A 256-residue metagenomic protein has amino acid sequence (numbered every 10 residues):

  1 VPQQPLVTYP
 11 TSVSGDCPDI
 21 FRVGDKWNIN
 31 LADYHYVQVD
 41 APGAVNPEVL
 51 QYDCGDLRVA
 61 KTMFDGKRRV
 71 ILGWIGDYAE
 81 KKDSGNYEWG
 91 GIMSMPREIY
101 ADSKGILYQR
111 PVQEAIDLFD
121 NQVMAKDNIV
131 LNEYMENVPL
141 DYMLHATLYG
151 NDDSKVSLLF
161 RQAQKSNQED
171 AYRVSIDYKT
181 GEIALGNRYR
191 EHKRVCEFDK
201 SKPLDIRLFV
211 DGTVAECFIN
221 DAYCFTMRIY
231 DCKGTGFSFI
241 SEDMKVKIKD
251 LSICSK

Functional and structural regions predicted by a protein language model:
V1, R22, Q38-D40: Short beta-strand segments and strand-loop junctions that repeat across beta-rich extracellular domains
V1-D19, A44-A60, I116-L118, K126: Surface loop/turn signatures of beta-propeller and other carbohydrate-active proteins
P5-T11, D16-F21, D25-D33, R69-I75 (+1 more regions): Hydrophobic core segments of beta-strands in well-ordered, beta-rich domains
D33-Y36, T213: Loop/turn residues immediately N-terminal
H35-D40, K61: Flexible glycine/proline-rich, aromatic-decorated loop/lid segments
P42-E48, G55, F64-G73, D77-K256: Beta-rich accessory regions
